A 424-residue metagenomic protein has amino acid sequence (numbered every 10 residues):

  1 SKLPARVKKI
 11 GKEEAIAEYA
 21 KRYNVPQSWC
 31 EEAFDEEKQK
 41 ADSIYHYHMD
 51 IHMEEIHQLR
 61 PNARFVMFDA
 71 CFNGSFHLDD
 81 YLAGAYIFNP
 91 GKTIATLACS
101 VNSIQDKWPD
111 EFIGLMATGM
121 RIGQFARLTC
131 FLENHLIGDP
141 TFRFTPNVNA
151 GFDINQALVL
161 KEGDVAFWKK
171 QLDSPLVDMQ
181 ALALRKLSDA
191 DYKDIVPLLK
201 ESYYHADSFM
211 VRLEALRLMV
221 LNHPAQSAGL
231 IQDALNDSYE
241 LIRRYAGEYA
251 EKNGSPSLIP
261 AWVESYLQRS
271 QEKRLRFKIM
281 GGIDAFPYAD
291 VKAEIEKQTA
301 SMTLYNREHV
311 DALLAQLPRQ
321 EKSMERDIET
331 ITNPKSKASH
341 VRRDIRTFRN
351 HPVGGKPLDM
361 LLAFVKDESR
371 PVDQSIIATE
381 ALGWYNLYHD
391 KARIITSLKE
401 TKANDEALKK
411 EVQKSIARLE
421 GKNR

Functional and structural regions predicted by a protein language model:
K2-W108: Catalytic cores of nucleophile-dependent amide-cleaving enzymes
D69-F72, A98-V101, T129, P140 (+7 more regions): Active-site proximal loops enriched in glycine and acidic residues that flank catalytic Cys/His/Asp and coordinate
G84-T93, D110-H135, P146, Q226 (+5 more regions): C-terminal, active-site-flanking charged/polar segments
P109-K193, M210-E214: Caspase-like cysteine protease fold
N155-L158, D178-A190, M210-N222, R243-S255 (+5 more regions): Structural detector for internal amphipathic alpha-helices that build alpha-solenoid repeat scaffolds
K161-Q171, Y192-Y203, P224-L235, S255-L267 (+4 more regions): Amphipathic alpha-helical scaffolding segments comprising HEAT/armadillo-like alpha-solenoid repeats
K169-D173, A181-R185, K200-E201, L213-R217 (+11 more regions): Amphipathic alpha-helical repeat scaffolds
P175-L176, D207-S208, S238-Y239, S270-E272 (+4 more regions): Short inter-helical turns and helix N-cap capping residues of alpha-solenoid HEAT/ARM repeat scaffolds
